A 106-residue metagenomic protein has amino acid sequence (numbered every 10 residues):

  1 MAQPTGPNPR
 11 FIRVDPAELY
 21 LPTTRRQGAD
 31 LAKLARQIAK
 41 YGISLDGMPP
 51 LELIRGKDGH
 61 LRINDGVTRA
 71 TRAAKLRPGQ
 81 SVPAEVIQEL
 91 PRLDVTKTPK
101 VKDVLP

Functional and structural regions predicted by a protein language model:
A2-N64, A74-K75: Short alpha-helix boundary/capping and kink motifs at helix termini
D46-P106: A short, basic-hydrophobic beta/loop patch
